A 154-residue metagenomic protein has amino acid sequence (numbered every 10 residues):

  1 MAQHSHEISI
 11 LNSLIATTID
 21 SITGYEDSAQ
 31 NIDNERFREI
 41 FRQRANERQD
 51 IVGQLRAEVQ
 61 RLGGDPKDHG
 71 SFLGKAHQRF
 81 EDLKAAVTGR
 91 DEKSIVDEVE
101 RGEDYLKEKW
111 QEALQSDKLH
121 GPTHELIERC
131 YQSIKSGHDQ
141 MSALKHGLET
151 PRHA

Functional and structural regions predicted by a protein language model:
A2-D33, S94-K118: Alpha-helical bundle segments that constitute or directly flank the non-heme di-iron/ferroxidase center
E7, F37, D65, H69 (+2 more regions): Residue-level recognition of alpha-helical structural elements
L11-Y25, F41-L55, V99-L106, I127-M141: Alpha-helical transition-metal enzyme core signature, strongest for iron centers
D20, Q43-D50, Q60, A76 (+2 more regions): Long, non-catalytic architectural segments outside compact domain cores
S28-I32, V59-L62, V87, L114-D117 (+1 more regions): Secondary-structure edge/capping motif, primarily at the C-terminal ends of alpha-helices and the immediately following
F37-L73, L144: Conserved alpha-helical segments that form or flank metal/cofactor-binding pockets of metalloenzymes
A57-K107: Carboxylate-rich helix-loop segments that flank metal/cofactor sites and access channels in metalloenzymes
I95-A154: Preference for long, well-ordered alpha-helical segments
